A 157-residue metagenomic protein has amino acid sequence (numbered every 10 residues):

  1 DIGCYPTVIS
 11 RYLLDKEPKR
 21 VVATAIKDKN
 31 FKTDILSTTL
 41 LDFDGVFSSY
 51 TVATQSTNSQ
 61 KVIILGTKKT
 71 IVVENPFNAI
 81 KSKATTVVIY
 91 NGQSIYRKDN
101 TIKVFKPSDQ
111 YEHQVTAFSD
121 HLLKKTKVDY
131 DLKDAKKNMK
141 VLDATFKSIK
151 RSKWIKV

Functional and structural regions predicted by a protein language model:
D1-I26, T38-V46: Oxidoreductase and adenylate-handling cofactor-binding alpha/beta cores
I2-Y5, H113, K133, K137: A generic structural signal for residues located within well-ordered alpha-helices of large catalytic or ligand-binding
P6-T7, A84, E112-T116, L142: A general structural signal for well-ordered alpha-helical segments in protein cores
T7, T33-S37, L132, M139-L142: Conserved glycosyltransferase catalytic-site signature
S10, I64, F118: PAPS/PAP-binding and catalytic site of the sulfotransferase fold
L13-K16, T67-E74, T145-S148: Phosphate/oxyanion-binding loops and surfaces in catalytic or ligand/nucleic-acid-binding neighborhoods
I26-D34, F43-Q114, D131: NAD(P)-dinucleotide binding in Rossmann-like oxidoreductases
A117-V157: C-terminal helix-rich "cap/oligomerization" subdomain common to oxidoreductases
